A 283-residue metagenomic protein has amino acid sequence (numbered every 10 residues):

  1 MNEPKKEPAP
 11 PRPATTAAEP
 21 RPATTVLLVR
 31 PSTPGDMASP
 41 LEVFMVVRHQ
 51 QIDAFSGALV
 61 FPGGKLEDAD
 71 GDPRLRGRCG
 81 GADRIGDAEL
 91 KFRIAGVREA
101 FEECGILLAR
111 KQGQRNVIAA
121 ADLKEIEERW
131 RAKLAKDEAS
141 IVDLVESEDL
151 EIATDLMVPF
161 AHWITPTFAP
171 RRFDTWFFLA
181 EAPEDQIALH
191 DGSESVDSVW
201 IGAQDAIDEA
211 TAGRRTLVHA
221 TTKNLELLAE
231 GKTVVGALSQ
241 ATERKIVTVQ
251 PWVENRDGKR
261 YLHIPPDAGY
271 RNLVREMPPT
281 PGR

Functional and structural regions predicted by a protein language model:
M1-R283: N-terminal leader/linker segments that precede catalytic domains of diphosphate-processing enzymes
